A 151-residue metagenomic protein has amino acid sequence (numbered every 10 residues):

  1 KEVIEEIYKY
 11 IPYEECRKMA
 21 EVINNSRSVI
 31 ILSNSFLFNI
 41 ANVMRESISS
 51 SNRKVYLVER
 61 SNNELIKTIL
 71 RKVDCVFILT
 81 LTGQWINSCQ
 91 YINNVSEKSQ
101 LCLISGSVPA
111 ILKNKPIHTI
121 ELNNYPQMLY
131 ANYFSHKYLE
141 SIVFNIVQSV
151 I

Functional and structural regions predicted by a protein language model:
K1-E5: Helix-enriched interaction subdomains in cytosolic or periplasmic regions, typified by TIR/SEFIR signaling/NADase cores
E6-I7, F134: Flexible, glycine/proline-enriched loop segments at strand-loop-helix junctions that form or flank small-ligand binding
I7-N25: A short, well-structured juxtamembrane/interface segment
N24-I151: Glycine-rich phosphate-binding loops that contact phosphosugars or nucleotide phosphates
